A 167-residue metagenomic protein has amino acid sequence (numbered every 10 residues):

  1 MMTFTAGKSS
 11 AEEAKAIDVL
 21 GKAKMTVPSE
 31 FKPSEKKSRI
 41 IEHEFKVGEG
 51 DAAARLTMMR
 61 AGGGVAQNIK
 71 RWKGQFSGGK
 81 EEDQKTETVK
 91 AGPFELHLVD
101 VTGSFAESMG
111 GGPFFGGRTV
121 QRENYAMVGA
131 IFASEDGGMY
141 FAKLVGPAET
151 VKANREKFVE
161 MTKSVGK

Functional and structural regions predicted by a protein language model:
M1-G7: Hydrophobic h-region of N-terminal signal peptides that target proteins for export in Gram-negative bacteria
S9-A14: Boundary at the C-terminal end of the N-terminal hydrophobic targeting segment
D18, K22, M59-Q67, R122 (+1 more regions): Soluble non-cytosolic domains of exported or imported proteins
L20-K22, T26-P28, S38-E42, D51-A53 (+3 more regions): Extracytoplasmic
A23-F31, D136-K167: Surface-exposed amphipathic alpha-helical segments
T26-G79: Secretory pathway targeting signatures of secreted, lumenal, and periplasmic proteins
G50, A61-G63, T102-A106, D136 (+1 more regions): Solvent-exposed coil/turn segments that connect beta secondary-structure elements in extracytoplasmic/periplasmic
K70-A133: Signature of long, low-cysteine stretches enriched in small and polar/charged residues
